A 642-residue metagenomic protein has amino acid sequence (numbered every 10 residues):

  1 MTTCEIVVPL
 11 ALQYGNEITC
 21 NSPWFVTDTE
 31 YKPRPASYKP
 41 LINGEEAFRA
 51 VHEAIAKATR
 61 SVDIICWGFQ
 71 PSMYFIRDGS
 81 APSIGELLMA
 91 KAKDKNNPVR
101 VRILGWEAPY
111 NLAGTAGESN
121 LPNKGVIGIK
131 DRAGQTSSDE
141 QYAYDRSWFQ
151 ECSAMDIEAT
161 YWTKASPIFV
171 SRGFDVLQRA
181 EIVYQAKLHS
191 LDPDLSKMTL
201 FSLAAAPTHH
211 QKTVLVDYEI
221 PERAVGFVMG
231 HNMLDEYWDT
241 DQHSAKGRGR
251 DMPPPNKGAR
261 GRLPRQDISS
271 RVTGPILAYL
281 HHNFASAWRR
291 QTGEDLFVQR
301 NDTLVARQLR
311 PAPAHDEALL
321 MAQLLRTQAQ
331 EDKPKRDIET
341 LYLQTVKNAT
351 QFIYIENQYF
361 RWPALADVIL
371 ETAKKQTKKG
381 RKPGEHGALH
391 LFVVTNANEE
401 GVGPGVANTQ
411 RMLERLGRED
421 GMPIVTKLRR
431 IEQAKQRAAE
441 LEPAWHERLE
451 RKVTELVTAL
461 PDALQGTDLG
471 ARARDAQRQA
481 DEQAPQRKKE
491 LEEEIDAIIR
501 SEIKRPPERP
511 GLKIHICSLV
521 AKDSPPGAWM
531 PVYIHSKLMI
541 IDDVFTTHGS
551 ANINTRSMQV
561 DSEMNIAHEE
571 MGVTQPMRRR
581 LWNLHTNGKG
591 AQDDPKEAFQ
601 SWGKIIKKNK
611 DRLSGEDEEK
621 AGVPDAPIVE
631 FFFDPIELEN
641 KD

Functional and structural regions predicted by a protein language model:
T2-D642: Charged, low-complexity intrinsically disordered terminal segments
